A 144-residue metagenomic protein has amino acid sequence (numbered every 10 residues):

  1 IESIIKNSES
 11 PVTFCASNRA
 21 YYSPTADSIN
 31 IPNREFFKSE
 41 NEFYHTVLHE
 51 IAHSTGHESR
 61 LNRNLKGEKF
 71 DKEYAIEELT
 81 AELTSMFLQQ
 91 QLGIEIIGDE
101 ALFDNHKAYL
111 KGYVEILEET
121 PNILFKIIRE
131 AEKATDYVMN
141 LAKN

Functional and structural regions predicted by a protein language model:
I1-E42, S54-L61: Active-site scaffold of zinc-dependent metalloenzymes
I4, I51, T84-L88: Residues within well-ordered alpha helices
P32-N33, N64-F70, Y113-L117: Glycine- and acidic
Y44, E77-T80, I127: Hydrophobic (often cysteine-bearing) scaffold residues that line and stabilize catalytic clefts of nucleotide/cofactor
H45-E58, A81: Active-site recognition of the HExxH zinc-binding catalytic motif
E50-H53, L61-N64, K69: Active/binding-pocket-proximal capping segment
G67-E82: Active-site metal-coordination segments of metallo-dependent hydrolases
E73, M86-N144: Long, well-structured alpha-helical subdomains associated with metal-dependent extracellular/ecto-lumenal hydrolases
